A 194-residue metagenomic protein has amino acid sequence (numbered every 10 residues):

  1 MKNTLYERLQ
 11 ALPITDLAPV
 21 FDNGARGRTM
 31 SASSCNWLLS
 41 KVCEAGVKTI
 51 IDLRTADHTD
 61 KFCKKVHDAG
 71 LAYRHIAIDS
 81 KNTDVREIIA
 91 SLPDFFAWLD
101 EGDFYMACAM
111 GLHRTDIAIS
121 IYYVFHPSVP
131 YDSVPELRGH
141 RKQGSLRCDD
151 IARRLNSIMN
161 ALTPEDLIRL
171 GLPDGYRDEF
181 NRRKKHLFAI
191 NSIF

Functional and structural regions predicted by a protein language model:
M1-M106, M110, I117-F194: Cys-dependent protein tyrosine phosphatase-like superfamily
